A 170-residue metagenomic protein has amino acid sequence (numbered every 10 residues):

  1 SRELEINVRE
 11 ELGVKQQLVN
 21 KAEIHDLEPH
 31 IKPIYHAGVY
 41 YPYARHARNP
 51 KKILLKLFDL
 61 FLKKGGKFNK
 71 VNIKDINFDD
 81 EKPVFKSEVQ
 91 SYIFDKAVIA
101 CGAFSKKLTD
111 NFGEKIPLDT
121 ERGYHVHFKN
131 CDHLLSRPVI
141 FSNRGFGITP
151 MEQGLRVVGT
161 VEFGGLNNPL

Functional and structural regions predicted by a protein language model:
E3-E10, I24, I31-K96: Helical element adjacent to the flavin cofactor pocket in flavoenzyme catalytic cores
V8-K21, I116-L118: A short alpha-helix-loop-beta-strand transition element characteristic of N-terminal alpha/beta dinucleotide-binding
Q16, P50, S142-N143: C-terminal catalytic lobe of FAD-dependent flavoproteins
V19-I24, V71, M151, T160: Conserved beta-strand termini and adjacent loop/short-helix elements that scaffold enzyme active sites in alpha/beta
K21-A22, K51, G102-A103: Alpha-helix N-cap/helix-start capping motif
D26-H30, R144-G147: Short beta-strand/turn micro-motifs at beta-sheet edges
D75-F78, K82, S91-L170: Active-site substrate-recognition segment that forms the wall of the catalytic cavity or substrate channel
